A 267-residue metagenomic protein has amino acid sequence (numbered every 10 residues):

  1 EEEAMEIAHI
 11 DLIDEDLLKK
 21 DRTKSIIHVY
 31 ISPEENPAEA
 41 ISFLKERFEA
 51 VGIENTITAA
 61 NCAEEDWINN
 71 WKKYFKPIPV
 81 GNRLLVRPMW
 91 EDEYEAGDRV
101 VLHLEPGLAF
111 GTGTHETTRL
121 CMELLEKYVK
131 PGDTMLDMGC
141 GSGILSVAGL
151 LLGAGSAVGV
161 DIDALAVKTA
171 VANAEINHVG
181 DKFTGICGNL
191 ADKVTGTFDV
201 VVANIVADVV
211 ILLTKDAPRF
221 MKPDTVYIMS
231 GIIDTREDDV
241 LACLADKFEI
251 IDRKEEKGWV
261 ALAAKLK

Functional and structural regions predicted by a protein language model:
E1-E95: N-terminal auxiliary segments of SAM/dcSAM-dependent transferases
S25-I27, V100, V260-L262: Short beta-strand micro-motifs in enzyme catalytic cores
I26-Y30, A109, V202: Short aromatic/hydrophobic contact patches that present stacked aromatics for nucleic-acid/ligand binding
I57-A59, V86, L102, F183-G185 (+1 more regions): Generic structural signal for residues in well-ordered beta-strands
K76-L102, P106-L108, T112-E116, M122: Proteins enriched for Cys/Gly/acidic motifs involved in redox and nucleic-acid/cofactor modification
L108-T197: Conserved SAM/SAH cofactor-binding pocket of Class I
S156, V160-L266: S-adenosylmethionine
